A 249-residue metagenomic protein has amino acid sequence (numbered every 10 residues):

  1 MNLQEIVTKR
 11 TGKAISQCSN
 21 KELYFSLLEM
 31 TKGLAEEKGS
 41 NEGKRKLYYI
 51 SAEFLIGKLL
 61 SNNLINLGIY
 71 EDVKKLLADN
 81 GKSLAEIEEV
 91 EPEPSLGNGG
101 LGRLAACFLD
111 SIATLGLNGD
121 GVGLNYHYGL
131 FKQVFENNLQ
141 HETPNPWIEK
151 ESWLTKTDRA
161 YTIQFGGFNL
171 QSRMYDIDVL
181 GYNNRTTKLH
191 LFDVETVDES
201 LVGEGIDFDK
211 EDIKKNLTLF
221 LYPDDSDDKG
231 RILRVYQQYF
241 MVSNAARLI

Functional and structural regions predicted by a protein language model:
M1-I249: A conserved ligand/cofactor-binding region detector
